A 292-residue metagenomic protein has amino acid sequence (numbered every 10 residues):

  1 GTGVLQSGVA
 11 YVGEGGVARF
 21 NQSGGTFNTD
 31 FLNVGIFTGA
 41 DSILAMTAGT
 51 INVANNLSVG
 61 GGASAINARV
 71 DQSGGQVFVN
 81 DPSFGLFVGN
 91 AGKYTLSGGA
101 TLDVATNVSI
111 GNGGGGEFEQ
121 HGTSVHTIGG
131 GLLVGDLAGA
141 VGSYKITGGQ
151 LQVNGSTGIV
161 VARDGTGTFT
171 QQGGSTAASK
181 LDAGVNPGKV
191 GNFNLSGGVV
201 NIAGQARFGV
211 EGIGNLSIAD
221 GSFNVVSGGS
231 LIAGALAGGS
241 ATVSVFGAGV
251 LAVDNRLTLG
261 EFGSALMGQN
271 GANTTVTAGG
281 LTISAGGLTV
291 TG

Functional and structural regions predicted by a protein language model:
G1-G292: Extracellular beta-strand-rich, repetitive "passenger/adhesive" scaffolds that bind or process carbohydrates
